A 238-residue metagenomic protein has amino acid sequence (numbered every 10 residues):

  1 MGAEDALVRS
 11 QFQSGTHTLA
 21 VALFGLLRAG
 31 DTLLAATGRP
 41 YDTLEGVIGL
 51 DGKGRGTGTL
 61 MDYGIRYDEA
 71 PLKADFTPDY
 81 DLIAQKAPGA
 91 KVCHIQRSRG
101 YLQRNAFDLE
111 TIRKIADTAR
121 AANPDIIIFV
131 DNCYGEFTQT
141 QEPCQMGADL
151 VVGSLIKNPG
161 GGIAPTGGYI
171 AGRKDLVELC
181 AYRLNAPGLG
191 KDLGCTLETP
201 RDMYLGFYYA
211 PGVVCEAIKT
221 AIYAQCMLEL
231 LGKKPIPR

Functional and structural regions predicted by a protein language model:
M1-H17: Conserved N-terminal alpha-helix of the aminotransferase class I/II PLP-enzyme fold
D5, I236-P237: Short, surface-exposed acidic
Q13-K219, Q225-I236: Conserved PLP-enzyme active-site core in the AAT-like
